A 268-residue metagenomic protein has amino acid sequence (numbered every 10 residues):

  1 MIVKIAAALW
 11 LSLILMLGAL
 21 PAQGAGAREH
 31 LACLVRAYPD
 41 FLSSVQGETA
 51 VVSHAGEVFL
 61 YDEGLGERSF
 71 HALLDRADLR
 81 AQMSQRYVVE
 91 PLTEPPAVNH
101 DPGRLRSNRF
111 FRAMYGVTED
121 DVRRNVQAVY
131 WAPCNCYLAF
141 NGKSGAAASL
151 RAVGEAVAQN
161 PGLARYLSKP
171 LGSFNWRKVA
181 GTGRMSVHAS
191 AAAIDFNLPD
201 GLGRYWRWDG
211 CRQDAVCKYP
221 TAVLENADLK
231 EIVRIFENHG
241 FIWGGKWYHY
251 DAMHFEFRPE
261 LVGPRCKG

Functional and structural regions predicted by a protein language model:
M1-I5: Positively charged n-region of N-terminal signal peptides that target proteins for export
A7-G18: Bacterial N-terminal signal peptides
A19-A27: Boundary at the C-terminal end of the N-terminal hydrophobic targeting segment
L31-W247: Cell-envelope/glycan interface and biosynthesis
N238-G268: A cross-kingdom marker for long, charged
